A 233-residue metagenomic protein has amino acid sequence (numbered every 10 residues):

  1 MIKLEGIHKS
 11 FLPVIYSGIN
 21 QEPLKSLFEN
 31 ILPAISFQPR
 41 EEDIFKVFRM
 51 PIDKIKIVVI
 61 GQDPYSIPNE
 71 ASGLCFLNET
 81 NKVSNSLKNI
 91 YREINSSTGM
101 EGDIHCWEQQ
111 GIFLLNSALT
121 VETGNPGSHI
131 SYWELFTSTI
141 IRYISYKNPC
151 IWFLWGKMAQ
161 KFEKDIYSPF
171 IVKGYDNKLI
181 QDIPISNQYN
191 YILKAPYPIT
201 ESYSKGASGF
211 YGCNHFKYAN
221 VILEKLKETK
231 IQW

Functional and structural regions predicted by a protein language model:
M1-S36, S86, E93-S96, L119-Y146 (+1 more regions): C-terminal capping/extension of enzyme domains
F37-R49: A short, well-structured juxtamembrane/interface segment
R49-E101: Adenosine ribonucleotide-centric catalytic and binding domains
P51-I52, C106-Q109, S186: Extracellular/periplasmic catalytic domains that process cell-envelope and extracellular macromolecules
Q62, S117, L154-M158: Short, well-ordered beta-to-alpha junction loops that form the rim of enzyme active sites and present histidine/acidic
S96, M100-I104, Q109, T123: Conserved nucleotide-cofactor-binding alpha/beta core module
Y146-W152: Short active-site oxyanion
